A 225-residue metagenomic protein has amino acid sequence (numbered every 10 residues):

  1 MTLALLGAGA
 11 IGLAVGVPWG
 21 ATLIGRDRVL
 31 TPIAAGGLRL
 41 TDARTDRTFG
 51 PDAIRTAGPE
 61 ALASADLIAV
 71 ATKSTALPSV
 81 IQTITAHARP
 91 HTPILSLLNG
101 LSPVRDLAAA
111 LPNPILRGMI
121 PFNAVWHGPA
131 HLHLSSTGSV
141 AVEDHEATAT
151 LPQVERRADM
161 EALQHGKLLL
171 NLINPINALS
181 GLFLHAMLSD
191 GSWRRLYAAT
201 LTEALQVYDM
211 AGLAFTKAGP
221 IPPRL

Functional and structural regions predicted by a protein language model:
M1, W19-A21, A65-I68, P90-I94 (+1 more regions): Short active-site oxyanion
M1-D46: NAD(P)+-binding Rossmann beta1-loop-alpha1 motif at the extreme N-terminus of oxidoreductases
L5, L23-I24, V70-A71, S96-L97 (+2 more regions): Active-site-adjacent beta-strand anchor residues
G12, E146-A147, H165, W193-L201: Generic structural signal for well-ordered, non-membrane alpha-helical segments in soluble metabolic enzymes
R47-H133: Rossmann-like NAD(P)(H) cofactor-binding subdomain of soluble oxidoreductases
N99-L182: Rossmann-fold dinucleotide-binding core
G181-L196: Active-site lid/adjacent beta-loop-alpha segment flanking the redox-cofactor pocket in flavoenzymes
W193-L225: Small-residue-rich helix-loop
